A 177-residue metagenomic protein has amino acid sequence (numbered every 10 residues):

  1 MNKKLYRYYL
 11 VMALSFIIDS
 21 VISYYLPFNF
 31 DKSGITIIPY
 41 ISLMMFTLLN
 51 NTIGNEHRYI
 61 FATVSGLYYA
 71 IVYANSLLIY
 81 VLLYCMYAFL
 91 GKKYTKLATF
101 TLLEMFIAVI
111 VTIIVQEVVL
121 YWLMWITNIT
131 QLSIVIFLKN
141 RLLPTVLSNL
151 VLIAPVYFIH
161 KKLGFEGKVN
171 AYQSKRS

Functional and structural regions predicted by a protein language model:
M1-S177: Terminal, non-globular segments
